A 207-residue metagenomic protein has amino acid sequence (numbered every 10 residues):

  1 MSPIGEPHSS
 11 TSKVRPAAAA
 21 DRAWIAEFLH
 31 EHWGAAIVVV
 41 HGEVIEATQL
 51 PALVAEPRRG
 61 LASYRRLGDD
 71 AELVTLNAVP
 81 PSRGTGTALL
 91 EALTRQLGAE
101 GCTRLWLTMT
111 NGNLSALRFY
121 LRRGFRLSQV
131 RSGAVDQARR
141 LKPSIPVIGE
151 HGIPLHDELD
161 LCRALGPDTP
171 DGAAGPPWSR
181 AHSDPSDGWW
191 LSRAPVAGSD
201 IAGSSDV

Functional and structural regions predicted by a protein language model:
M1-A20, L159, L165-P195, D206-V207: Conserved N-terminal entry element of GNAT/NAT acetyltransferase domains
P16-R83, T87-E91, Q96, A164-L165 (+1 more regions): Acetyl-CoA-dependent GNAT
L50-A52, L155-D160: Short hydrophobic/aromatic beta-strand or adjacent loop that forms the aromatic wall/cage of a ligand/substrate-binding
T87, G112-E150, L155: Conserved active-site alpha-helix within GNAT-family acetyltransferase domains
L97-N111, S115: Conserved GNAT acetyl-CoA-binding A-motif
